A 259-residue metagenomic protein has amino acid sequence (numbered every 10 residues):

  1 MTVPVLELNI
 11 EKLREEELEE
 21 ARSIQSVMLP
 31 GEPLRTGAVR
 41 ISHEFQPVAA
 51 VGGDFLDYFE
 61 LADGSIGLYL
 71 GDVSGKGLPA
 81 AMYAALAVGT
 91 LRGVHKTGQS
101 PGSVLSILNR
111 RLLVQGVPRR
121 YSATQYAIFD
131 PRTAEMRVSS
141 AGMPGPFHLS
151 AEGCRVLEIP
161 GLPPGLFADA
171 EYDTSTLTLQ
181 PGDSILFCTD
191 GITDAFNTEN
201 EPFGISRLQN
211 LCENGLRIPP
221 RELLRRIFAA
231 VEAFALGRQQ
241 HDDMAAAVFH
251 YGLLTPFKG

Functional and structural regions predicted by a protein language model:
V3-S184, A233-G259: … and, occasionally, acidic/histidine-rich disordered N-termini of signaling adaptors
Q99-V104, G215-L224: Short, charged, surface-exposed loops that flank catalytic or proteolytic processing sites
H148-A151, F196-P202: Cytochrome P450 core scaffold surrounding the K-helix E-X-X-R motif and the conserved "meander" helix-loop region
P202-L216: Divalent-cation-assisted or electrostatically stabilized phosphate/pyrophosphate-binding catalytic cores
I227: A conserved, positively charged/aromatic
